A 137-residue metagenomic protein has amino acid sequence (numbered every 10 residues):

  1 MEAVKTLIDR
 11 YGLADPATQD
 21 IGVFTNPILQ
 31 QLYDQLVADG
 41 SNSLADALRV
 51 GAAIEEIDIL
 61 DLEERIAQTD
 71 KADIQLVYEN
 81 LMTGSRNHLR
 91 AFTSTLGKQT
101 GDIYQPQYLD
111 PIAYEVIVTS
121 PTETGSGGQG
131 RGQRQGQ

Functional and structural regions predicted by a protein language model:
M1-G136: All-alpha RGS (Regulator of G-protein Signaling) helical domain and cognate RGS-like helical scaffolds
